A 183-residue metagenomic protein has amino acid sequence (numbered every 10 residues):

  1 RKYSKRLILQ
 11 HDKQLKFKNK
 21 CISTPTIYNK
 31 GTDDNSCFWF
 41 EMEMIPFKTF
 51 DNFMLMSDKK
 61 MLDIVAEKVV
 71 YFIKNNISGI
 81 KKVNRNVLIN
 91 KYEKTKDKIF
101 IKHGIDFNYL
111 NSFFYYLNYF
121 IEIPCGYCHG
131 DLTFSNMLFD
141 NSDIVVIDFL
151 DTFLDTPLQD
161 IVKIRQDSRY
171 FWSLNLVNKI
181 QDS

Functional and structural regions predicted by a protein language model:
R1-C37, F53-F72, Q159, S168: A conserved alpha-helical element in kinase catalytic cores
Y3, P46, L150-D151: Short beta-strand-loop-alpha-helix junction that forms the active-site gateway of nucleic-acid-processing nucleases
F17, K48-Y92, K102-I121, C128: Conserved kinase catalytic-core helix
N29, E41-M44, L138-F139: Conserved hydrophobic "DFG−1" position in protein kinase catalytic cores
S36-T49: Conserved short submotifs of the Hanks-type protein kinase catalytic core that shape the nucleotide-binding pocket
N52-M54, F149, L176-K179: Short acidic, glycine/proline-rich loop/turn micro-motifs
F114-Q159: Active-site acidic catalytic loop and adjacent metal/ATP-binding pocket of ATP-dependent phosphoryl transfer enzymes
Q159-S183: Active-site activation/catalytic loop segments of kinase-like enzymes and analogous catalytic loops in related
